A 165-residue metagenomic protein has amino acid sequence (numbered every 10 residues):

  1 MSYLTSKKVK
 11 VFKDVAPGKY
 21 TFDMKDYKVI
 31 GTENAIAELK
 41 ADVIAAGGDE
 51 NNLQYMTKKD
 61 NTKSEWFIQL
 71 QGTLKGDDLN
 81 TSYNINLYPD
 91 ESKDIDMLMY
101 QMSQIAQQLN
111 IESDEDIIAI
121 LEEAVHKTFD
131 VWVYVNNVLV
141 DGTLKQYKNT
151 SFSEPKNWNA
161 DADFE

Functional and structural regions predicted by a protein language model:
M1-E165: Short beta-rich binding modules
